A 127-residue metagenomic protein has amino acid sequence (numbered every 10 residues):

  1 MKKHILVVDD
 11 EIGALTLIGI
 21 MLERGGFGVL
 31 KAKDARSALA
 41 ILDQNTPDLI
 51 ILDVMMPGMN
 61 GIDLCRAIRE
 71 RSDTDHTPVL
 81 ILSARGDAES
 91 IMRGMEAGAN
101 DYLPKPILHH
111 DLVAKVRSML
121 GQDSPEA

Functional and structural regions predicted by a protein language model:
L15, P57-G58, R66, D75 (+2 more regions): The feature encodes the CheY-like receiver
T16-R24: Charged docking surfaces used in two-component/phosphorelay signaling
G26-K33, I41: Short hydrophobic/Thr-rich beta-strand motif most characteristic of the beta2 strand and flanking loop of CheY-like
N45-I51: Active-site beta3 strand of CheY-like receiver
N100: Short, glycine/charged-rich "phosphate-handling" switch motifs in NTP-dependent and phosphotransfer domains
I107-V116: C-terminal output helix
